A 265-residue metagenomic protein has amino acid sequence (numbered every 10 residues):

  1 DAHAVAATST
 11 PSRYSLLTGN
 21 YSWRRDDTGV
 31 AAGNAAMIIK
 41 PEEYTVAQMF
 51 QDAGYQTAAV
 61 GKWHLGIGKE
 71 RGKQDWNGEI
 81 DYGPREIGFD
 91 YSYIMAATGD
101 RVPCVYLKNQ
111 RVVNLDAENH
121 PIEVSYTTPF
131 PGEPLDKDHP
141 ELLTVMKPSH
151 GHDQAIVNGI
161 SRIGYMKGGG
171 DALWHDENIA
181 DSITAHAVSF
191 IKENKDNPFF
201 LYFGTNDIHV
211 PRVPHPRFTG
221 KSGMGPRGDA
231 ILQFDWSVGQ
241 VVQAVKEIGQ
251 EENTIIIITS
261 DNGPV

Functional and structural regions predicted by a protein language model:
D1-V265: Formylglycine-dependent sulfatase
